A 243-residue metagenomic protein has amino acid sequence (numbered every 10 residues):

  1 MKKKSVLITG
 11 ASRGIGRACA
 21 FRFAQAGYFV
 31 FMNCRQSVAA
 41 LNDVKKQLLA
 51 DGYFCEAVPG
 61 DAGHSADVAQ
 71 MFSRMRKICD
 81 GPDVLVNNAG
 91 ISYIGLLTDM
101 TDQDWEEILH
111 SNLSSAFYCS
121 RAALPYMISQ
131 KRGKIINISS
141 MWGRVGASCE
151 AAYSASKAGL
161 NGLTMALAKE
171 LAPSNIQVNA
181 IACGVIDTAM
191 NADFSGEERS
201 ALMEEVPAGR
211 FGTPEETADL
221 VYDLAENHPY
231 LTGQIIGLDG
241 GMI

Functional and structural regions predicted by a protein language model:
S12-R13: Conserved glycine-rich cofactor-binding loop
L96-L97, D104-L109, L202: Substrate-binding pocket helix/loop in short-chain dehydrogenase/reductase
F117, R132, R210-L238: C-terminal substrate-recognition "lid" of short-chain dehydrogenase/reductases
S120, S156: Active-site helix of classical SDR
P125, K169-P173: Alpha-helical segment proximal to the catalytic Tyr-Lys
S140: Residue(s) in the substrate-gating loop at a strand-loop-helix junction that position the organic substrate next
A172, Q177, L231-G233: Short, small/polar-rich loop/turn modules that mediate ligand/substrate recognition or access, typified
